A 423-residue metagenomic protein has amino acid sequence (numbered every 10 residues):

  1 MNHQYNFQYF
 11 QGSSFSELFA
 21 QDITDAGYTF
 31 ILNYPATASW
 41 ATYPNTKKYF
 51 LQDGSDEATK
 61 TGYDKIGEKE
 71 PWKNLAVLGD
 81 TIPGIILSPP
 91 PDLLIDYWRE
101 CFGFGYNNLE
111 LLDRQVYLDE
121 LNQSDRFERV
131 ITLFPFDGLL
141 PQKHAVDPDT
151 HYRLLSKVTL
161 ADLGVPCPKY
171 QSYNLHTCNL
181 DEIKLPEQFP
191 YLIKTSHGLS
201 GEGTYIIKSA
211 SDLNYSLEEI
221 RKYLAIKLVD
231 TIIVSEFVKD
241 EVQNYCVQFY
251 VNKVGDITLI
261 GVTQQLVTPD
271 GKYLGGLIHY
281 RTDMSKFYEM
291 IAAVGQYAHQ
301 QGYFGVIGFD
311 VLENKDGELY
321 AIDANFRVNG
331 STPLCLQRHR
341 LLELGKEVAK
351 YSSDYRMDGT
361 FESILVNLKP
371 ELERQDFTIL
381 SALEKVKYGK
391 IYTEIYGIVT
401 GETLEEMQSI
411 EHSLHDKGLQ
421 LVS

Functional and structural regions predicted by a protein language model:
M1-A26: Intrinsically disordered, low-structural-confidence terminal and linker regions
D53, T61-P186: Conserved N-proximal alpha/beta basic substrate-recognition cap immediately N-terminal to, or forming the N-lobe
L160, L185-I206, A225-D240: ATP-grasp fold ATP-binding core
Y170, Y191-E219, N244-C246, L266-R281: Glycine-rich phosphate-binding loop of ATP-grasp-fold ATP-dependent ligases
Y215-Q265, L312-Y320: Phosphate-binding site of ATP-dependent enzymes
D240-E241, C246-A298, G302, N325-S352: ATP-dependent carboxylate/phosphate-activation module, predominantly the ATP-grasp catalytic core and closely related
G271-E318, Y355-Q375: A long amphipathic alpha-helix within ATP-dependent nucleotide-binding catalytic cores
L342-S423: Peripheral (often C-terminal) accessory segments that flank ATP-dependent C-N-forming ligase machineries
